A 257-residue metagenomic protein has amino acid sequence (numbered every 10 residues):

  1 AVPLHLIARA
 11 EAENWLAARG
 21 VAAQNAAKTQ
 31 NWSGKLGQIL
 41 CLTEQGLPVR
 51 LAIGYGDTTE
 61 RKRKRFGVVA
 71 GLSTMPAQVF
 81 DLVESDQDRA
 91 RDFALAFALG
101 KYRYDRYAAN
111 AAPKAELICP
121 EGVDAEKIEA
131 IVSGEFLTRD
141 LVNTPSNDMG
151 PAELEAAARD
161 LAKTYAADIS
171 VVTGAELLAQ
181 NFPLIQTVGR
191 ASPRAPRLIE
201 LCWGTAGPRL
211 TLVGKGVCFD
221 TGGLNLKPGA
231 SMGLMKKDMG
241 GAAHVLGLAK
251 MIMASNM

Functional and structural regions predicted by a protein language model:
A1-C218, S231, M251-N256: N-terminal hydrophobic/helix-forming segments and targeting peptides
V217-N225: Short acidic, Gly/Ser-rich segments with clustered Asp/Glu that frequently serve as metal-coordination loops in enzyme
L224-M257: Acidic/histidine-rich catalytic neighborhood of metal-dependent amide-processing enzymes
